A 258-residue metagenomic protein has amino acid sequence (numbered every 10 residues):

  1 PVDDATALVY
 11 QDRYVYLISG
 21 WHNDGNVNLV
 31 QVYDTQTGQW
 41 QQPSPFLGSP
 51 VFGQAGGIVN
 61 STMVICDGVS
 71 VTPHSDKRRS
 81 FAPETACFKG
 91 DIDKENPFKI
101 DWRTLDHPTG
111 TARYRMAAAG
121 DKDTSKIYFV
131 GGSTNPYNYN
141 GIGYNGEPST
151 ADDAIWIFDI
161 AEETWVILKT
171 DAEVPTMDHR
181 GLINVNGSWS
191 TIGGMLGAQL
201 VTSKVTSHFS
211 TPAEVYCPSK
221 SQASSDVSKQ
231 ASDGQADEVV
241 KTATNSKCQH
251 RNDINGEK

Functional and structural regions predicted by a protein language model:
P1-K258: Kelch-like beta-propeller repeat domains
